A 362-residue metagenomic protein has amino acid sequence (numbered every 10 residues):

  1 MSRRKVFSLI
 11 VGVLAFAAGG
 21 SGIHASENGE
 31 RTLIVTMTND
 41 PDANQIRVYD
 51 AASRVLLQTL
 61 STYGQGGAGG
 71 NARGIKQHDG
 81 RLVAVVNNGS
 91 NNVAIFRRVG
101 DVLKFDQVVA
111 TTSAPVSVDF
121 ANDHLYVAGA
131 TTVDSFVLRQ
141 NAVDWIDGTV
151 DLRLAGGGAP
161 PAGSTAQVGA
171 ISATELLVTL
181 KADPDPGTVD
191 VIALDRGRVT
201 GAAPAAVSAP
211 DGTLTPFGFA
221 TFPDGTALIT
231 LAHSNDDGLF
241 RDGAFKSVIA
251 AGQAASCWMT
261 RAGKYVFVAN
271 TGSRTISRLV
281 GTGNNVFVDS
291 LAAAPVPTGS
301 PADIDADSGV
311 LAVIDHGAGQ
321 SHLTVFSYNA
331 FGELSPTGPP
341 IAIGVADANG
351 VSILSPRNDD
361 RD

Functional and structural regions predicted by a protein language model:
S26-E30, Y63-R81, V109-H124, L152-E175 (+4 more regions): Beta-rich, blade/repeat-based domains predominating in secreted/periplasmic proteins but also intracellular
E27-A51: An edge-strand/N-cap motif at the start of beta-rich repeat modules
T36-D40, H78, V85-G89, V127-T131 (+7 more regions): Conserved beta-strand positions in repeat-built beta-propeller and related beta-rich domains
A43-R47, N92, D134, D185-V191 (+3 more regions): Structural motif
Y49-R54, I95-V102, F136-W145, V191-G201 (+3 more regions): Short loop/turn segments immediately following beta-strands, especially the blade-tip and inter-blade linker loops
L56-Y63, K104-A110, D144-G156, T200-P210 (+3 more regions): Beta-propeller fold detector
V127-Q140, D144-R196, A202-S208: Aromatic- and glycine-enriched pocket-lining scaffold segments that form the walls of small-molecule binding clefts
H316-D362: Blade-level signature of beta-propeller repeat domains, shared across WD40, Kelch, NHL, RCC1 and BNR/Asp-box propellers
